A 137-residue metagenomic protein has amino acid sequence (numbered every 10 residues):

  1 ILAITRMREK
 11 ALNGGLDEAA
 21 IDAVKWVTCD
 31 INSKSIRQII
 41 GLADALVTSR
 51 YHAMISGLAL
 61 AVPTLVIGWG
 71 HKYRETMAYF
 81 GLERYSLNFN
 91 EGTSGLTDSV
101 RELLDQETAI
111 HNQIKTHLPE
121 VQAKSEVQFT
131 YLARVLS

Functional and structural regions predicted by a protein language model:
I1-S137: Active-site anion-handling motifs in enzyme catalytic cores
